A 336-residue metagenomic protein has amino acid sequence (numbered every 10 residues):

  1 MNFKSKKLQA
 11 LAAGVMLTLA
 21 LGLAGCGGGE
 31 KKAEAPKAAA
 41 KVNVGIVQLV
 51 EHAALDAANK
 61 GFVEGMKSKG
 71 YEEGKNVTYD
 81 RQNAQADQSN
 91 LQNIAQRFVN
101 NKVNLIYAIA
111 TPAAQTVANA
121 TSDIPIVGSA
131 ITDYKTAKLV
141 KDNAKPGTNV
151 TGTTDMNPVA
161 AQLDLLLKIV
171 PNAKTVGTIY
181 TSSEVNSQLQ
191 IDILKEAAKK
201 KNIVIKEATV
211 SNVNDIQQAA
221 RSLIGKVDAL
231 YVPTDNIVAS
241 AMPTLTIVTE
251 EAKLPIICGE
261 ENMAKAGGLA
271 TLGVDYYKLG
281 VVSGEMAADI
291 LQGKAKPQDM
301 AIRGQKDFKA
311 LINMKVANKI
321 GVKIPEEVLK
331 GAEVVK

Functional and structural regions predicted by a protein language model:
N2-A13: Bacterial N-terminal signal peptides that target proteins for export
A13, D289-K336: Hinge/cleft segment of the Venus flytrap/periplasmic-binding protein
G22-G25: C-terminal motif of bacterial Sec signal peptides marking the signal peptidase cleavage site
G27-E30: Bacterial signal peptide processing site
K41-K69, D80-S89, S183-S187, I237-S240 (+1 more regions): Extracytoplasmic "Venus flytrap"
V44, F62, T151-A198, M300-V316: An alpha-beta-alpha
A84-K141, V232-G259: Beta-alpha junction/loop-to-helix N-cap segments that form part of ligand/metal-binding clefts
Y134-A173, D275-A295: Hydrophobic alpha-helical segments within soluble ligand-binding/sensing domains
